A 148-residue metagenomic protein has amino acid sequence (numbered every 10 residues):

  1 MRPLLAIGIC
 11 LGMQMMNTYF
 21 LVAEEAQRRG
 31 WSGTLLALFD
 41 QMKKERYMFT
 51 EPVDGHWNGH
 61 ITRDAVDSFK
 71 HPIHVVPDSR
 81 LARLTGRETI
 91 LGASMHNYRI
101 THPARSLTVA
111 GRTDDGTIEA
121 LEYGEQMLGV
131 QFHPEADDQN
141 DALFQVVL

Functional and structural regions predicted by a protein language model:
M1-I7, M13, N17-E25, R29-W31 (+1 more regions): Flexible gly/pro-rich beta->alpha loop and the following alpha-helix that scaffold active-site loops
G12-M13, G124: Short, flexible active-site-adjacent loop segments at beta-strand->alpha-helix junctions, enriched in small/polar
Y19-T50: Short, solvent-exposed beta-strand-terminating loops
A37, K43-L148: Amide-donor transfer/coupling interface in amidating biosynthetic enzymes
